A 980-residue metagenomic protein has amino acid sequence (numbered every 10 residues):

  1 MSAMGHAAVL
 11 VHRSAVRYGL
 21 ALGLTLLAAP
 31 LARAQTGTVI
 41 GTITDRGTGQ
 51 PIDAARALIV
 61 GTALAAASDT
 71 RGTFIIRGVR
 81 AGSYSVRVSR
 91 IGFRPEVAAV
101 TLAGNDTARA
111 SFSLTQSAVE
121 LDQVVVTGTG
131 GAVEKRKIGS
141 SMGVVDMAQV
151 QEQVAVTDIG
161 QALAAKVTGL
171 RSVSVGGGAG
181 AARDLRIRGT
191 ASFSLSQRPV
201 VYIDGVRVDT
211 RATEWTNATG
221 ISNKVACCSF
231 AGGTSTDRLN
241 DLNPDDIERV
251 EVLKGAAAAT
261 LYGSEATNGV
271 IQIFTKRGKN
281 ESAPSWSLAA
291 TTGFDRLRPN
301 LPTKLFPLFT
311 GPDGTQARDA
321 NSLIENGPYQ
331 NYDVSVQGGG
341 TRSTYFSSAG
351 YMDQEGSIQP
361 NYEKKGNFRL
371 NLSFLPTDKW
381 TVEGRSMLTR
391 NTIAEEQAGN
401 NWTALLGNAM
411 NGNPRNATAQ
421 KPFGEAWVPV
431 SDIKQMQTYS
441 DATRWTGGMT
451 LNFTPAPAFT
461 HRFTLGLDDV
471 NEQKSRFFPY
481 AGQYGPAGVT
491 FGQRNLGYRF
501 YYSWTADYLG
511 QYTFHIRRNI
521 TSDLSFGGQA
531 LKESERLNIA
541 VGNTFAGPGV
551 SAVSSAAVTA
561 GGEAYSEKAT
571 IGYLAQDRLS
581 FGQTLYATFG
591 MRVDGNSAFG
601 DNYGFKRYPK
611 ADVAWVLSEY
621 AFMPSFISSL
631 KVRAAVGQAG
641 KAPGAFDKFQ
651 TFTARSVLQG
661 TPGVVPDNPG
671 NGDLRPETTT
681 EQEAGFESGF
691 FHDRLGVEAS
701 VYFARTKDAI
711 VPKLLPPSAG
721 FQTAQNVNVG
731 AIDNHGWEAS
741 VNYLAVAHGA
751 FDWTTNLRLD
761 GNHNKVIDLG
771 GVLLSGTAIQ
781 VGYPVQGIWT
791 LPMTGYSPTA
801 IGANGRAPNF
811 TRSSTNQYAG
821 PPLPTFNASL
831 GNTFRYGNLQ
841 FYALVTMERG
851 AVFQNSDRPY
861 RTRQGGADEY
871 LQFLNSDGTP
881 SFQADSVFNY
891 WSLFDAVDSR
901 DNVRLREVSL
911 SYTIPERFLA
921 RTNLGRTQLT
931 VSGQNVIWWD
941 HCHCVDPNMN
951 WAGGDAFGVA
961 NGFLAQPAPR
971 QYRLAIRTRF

Functional and structural regions predicted by a protein language model:
L26-V124: Periplasm-facing N-terminal accessory domains of Gram-negative outer-membrane beta-barrel systems
R56, V60-R71, V125-V156, G180-D184 (+3 more regions): N-terminal periplasmic "start-of-domain" segments of outer-membrane beta-barrel proteins
Q161-G220, E248-K254, A259-G278: Extracytoplasmic beta-strand/coil segments of soluble accessory domains associated with Gram-negative outer-membrane
I203, G314-Q337, R342-S348, M352-E355 (+10 more regions): Outer-membrane beta-barrel transmembrane strand signature
L297-P299, R318, Y329-G350, Q354-N361 (+9 more regions): Flexible loop and strand-edge segments within Gram-negative outer membrane beta-barrel domains
T310-Q337, P479, Q483-Y586, V636 (+4 more regions): Outer-membrane beta-barrel transmembrane domain signature of Gram-negative proteins, especially the mid-to-C-terminal
A552, Q659-D667, R705-V729, N756 (+6 more regions): Surface-exposed, extracytoplasmic segments of Gram-negative outer-membrane nutrient-acquisition systems
G866, D877-F980: Membrane-interface anchoring segments and C-terminal beta-barrel signals
